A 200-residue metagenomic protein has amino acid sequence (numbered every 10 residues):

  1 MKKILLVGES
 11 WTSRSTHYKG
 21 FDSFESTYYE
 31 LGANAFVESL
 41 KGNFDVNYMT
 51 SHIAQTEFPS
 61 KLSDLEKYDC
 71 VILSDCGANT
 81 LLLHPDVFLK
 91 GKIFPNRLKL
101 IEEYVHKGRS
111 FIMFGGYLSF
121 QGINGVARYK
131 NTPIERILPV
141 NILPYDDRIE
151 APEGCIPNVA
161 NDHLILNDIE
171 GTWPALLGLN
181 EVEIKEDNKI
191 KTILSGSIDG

Functional and structural regions predicted by a protein language model:
M1, E9-Y18, S110-D199: An acidic, glycine-rich "communication" segment
M1-I4, V46: Residues that mark the start of a beta-strand
I4-L6, W11, D64-N124: Short alpha-beta junction capping motif
R14-A33: Glycine- and acidic-residue-enriched helix-capping/strand-helix junction motifs
G32-A33, E57, F94-R97: Amphipathic coiled-coil/heptad-repeat helices and related helical stalk/stem segments that mediate oligomerization
L40-S63: A short, well-structured beta->alpha microelement
N47-H52, V87-G91, L194: Short, flexible loop segments at the rims of nucleotide/cofactor-binding pockets, characterized by
